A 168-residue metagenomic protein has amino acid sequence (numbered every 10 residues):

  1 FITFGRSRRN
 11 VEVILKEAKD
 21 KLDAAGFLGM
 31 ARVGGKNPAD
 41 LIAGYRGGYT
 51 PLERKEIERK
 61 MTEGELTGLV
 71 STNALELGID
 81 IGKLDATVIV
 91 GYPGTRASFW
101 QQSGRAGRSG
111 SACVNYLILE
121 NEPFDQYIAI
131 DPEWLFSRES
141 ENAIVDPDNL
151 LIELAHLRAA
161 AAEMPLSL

Functional and structural regions predicted by a protein language model:
F1-L166: Helicase motor core with emphasis on the C-terminal RecA-like subdomain
